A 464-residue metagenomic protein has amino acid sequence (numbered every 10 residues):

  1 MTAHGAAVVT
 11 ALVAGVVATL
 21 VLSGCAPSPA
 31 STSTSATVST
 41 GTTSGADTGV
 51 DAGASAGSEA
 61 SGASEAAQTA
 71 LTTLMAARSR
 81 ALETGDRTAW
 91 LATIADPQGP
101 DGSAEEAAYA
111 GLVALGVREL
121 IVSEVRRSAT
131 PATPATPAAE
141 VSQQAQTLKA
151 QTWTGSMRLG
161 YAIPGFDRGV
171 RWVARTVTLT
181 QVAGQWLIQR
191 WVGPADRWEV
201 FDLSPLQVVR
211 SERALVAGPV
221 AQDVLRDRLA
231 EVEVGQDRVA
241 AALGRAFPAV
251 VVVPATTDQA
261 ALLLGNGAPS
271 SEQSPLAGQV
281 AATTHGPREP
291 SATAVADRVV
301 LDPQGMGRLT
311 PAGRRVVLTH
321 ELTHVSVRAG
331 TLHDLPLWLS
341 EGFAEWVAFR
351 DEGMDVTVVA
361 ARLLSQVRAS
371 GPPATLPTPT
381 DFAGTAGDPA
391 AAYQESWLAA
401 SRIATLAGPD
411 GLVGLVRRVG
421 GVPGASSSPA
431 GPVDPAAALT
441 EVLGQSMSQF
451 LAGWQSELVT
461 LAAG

Functional and structural regions predicted by a protein language model:
V21-G24: C-terminal motif of bacterial Sec signal peptides marking the signal peptidase cleavage site
A26-S28, R158-P205: Short beta-strand edge/turn micro-motifs at domain boundaries
A26-T84: Short, low-complexity N-terminal intrinsically disordered segments enriched in polar/charged residues
G53-A60, T72-M75, D86, Q207-L225: Acidic/histidine-rich, surface-exposed loop or edge segments in extracytoplasmic proteins
A56, T72, R87-P137, Q143-Q146: Short solvent-exposed beta->alpha transition segments
P137-Y161: A short hydrophobic beta-strand element
R210-P336, G431-P435: Juxtacatalytic substrate-recognition/specificity segment
T284-S291, A312-G313, V317, T331-G464: Acidic/His/Gly-enriched intrinsically disordered linker/tail segments that often contain short helix/coil "MoRF-like"
